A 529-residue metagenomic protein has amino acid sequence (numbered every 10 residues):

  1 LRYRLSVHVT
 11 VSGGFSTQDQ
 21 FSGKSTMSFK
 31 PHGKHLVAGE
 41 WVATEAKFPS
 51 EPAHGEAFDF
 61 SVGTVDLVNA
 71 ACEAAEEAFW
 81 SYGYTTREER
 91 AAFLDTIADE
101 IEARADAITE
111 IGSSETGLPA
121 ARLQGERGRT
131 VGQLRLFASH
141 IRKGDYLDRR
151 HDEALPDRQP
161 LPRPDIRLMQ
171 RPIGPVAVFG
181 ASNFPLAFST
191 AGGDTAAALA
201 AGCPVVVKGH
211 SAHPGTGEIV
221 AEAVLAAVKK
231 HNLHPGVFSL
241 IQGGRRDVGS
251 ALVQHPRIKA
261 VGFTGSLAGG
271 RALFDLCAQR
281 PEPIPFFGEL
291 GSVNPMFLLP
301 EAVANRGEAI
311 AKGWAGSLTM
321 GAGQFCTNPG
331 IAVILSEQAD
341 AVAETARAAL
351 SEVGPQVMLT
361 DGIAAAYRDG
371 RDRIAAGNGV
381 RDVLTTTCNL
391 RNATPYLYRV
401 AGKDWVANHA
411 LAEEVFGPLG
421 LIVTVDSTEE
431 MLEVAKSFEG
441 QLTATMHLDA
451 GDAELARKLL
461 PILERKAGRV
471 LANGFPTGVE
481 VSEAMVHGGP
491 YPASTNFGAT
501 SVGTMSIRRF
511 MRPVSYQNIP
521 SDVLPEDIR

Functional and structural regions predicted by a protein language model:
D19-P164: N-terminal Rossmann-like NAD(P)+-binding subdomain of aldehyde/semialdehyde dehydrogenases
G55-E56, R90, G112, G202 (+6 more regions): Residue-level signal for inorganic ion chemistry
F58-D59, N232, I258, I334 (+3 more regions): Conserved C-terminal structural/oligomerization subdomain of aldehyde/semialdehyde dehydrogenase
F79, G83, A98-A105, T109-G112 (+21 more regions): Structural signal for hydrophobic packing residues in well-ordered secondary-structure cores of soluble enzyme domains
D145-A311, A315, V333-S336, D340: Rossmann-like NAD(P) dinucleotide-binding subdomain of oxidoreductase/dehydrogenase enzymes
A223-A226, A268-V406, E433: ALDH superfamily catalytic-core signature
